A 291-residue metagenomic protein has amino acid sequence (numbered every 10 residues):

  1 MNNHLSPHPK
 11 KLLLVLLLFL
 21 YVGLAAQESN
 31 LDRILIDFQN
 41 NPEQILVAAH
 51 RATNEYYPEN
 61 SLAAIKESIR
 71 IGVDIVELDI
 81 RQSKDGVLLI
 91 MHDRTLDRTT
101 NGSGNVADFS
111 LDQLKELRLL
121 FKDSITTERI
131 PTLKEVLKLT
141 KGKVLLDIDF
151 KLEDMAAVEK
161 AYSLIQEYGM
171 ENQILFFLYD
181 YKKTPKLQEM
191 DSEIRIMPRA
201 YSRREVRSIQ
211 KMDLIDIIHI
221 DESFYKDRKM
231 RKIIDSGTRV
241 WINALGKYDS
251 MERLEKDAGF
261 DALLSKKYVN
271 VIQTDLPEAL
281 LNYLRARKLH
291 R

Functional and structural regions predicted by a protein language model:
M1-L31: Bacterial Sec-dependent N-terminal signal peptides
A26-R291: Phosphate-group recognition and catalysis centered on beta-loop-alpha active-site segments
